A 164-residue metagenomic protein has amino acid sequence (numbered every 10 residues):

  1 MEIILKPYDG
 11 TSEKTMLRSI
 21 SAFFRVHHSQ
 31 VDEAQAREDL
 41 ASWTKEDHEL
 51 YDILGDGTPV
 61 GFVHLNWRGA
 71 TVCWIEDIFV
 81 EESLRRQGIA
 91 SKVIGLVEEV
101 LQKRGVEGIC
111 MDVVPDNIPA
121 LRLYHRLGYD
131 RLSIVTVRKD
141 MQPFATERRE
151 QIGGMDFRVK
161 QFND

Functional and structural regions predicted by a protein language model:
I3, P7-E76, E81, I94 (+3 more regions): Acetyl-CoA-dependent GNAT
K14, Q87, I118: Loop/helix-junction capping segments adjacent to catalytic residues or to phosphate/diphosphate-binding pockets
L40-A41, E98, Q102: Solvent-exposed, non-membrane alpha-helical residues enriched in polar/charged side chains
V80, R86-E99, R122, R126: Conserved acetyl-CoA-binding loop-helix of GNAT-fold acetyltransferases
S91, P115-S133, F144-A145: Conserved active-site alpha-helix within GNAT-family acetyltransferase domains
L101-D112: Conserved GNAT acetyl-CoA-binding A-motif
